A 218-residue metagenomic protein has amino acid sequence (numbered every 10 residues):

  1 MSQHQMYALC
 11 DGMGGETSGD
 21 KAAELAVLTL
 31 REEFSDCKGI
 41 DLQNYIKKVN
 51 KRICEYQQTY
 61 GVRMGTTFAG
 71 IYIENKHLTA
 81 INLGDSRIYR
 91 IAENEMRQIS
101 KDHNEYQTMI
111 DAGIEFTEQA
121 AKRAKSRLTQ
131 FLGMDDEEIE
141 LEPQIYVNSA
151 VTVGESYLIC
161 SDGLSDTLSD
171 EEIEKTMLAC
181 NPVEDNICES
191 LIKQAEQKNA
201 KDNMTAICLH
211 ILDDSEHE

Functional and structural regions predicted by a protein language model:
M1-E218: PP2C/PPM-type serine/threonine phosphatase catalytic domain
